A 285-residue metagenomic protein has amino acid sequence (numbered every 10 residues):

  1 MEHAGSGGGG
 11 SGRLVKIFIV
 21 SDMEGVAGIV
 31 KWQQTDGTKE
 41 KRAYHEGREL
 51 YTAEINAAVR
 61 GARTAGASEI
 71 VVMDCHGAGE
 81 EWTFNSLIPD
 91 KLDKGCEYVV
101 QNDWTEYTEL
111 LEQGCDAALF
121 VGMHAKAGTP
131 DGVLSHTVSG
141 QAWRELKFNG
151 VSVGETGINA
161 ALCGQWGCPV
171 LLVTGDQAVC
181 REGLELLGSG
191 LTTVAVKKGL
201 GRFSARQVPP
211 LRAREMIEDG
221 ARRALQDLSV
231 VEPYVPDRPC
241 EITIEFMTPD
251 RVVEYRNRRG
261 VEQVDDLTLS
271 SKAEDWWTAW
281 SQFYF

Functional and structural regions predicted by a protein language model:
V15-D36, G47-Y51: N-terminal glycine-rich anion-binding loops that anchor highly charged ligand groups
V20, R42-M73, D219-Q226: Alpha/propeptide regions of enzymes that mature by internal proteolysis
V20-S21, M73-D74, A118-M123, V173-T174 (+1 more regions): Short beta-strand segments
K31-E46, S135-K147: A solvent-exposed, charged loop/short amphipathic helix patch at secondary-structure junctions
K91-L111: A glycine-rich helix N-cap at a beta->alpha junction
N102-D103, G140-W166, G175-V179: Active-site glycine-rich loop that binds ribose-phosphate moieties when present
L162-G220, A224: Active-site rim beta-loop-alpha module in soluble metabolic enzymes
P210-F285: C-terminal accessory domains and tails appended to enzymatic cores
